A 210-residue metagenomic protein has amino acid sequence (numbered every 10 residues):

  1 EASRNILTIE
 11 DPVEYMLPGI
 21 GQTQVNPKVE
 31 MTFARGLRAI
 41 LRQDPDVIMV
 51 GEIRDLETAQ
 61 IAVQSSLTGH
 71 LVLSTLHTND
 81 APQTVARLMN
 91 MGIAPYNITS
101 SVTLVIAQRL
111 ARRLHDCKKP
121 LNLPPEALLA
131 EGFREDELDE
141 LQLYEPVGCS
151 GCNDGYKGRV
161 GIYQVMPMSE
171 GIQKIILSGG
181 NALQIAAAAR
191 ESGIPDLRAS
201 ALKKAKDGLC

Functional and structural regions predicted by a protein language model:
E1-C210: Short, flexible helix-loop junctions that flank or precede catalytic/ligand sites
